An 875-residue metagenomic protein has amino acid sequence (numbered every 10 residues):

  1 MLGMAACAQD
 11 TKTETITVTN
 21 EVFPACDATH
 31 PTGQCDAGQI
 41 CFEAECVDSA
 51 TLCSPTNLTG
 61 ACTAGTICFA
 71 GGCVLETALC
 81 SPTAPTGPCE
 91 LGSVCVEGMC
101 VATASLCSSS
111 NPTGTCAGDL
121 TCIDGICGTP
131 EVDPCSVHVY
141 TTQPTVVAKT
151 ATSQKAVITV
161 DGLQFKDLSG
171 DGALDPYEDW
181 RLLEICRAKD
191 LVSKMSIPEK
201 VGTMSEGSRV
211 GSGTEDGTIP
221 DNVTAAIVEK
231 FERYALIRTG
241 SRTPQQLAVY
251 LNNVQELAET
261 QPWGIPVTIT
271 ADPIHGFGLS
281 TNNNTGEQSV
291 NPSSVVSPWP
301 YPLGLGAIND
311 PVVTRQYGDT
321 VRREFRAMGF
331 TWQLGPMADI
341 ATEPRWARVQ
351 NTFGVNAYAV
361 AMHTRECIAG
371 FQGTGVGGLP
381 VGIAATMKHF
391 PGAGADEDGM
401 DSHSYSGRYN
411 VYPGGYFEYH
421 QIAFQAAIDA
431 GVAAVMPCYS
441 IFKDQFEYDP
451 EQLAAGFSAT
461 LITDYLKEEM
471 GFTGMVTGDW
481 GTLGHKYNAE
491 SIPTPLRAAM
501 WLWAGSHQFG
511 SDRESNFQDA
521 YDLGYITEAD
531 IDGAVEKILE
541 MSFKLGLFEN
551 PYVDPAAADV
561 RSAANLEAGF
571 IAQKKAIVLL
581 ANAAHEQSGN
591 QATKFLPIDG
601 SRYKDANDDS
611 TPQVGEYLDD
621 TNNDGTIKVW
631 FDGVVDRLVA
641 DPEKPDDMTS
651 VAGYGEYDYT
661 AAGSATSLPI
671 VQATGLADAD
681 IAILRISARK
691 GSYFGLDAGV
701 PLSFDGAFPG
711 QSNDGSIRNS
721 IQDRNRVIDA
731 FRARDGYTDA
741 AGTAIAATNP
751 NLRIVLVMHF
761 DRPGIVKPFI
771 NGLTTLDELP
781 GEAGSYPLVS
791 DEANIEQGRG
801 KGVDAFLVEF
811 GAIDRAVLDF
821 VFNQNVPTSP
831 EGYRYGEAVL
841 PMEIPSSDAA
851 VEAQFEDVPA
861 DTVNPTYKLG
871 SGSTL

Functional and structural regions predicted by a protein language model:
T11, T19-N20, T56, S110 (+4 more regions): Generic cytosolic/nucleocytoplasmic N-terminal low-complexity/intrinsically disordered segments
K12-N20, V147-A148, L596: Generic detection of short hydrophobic beta-strand segments and adjacent strand-loop junctions
E14-D133: Secreted, cysteine-rich disulfide-bonded mini-domains of extracellular proteins
D133-L875: Glycoside hydrolase catalytic-domain context in secreted enzymes
